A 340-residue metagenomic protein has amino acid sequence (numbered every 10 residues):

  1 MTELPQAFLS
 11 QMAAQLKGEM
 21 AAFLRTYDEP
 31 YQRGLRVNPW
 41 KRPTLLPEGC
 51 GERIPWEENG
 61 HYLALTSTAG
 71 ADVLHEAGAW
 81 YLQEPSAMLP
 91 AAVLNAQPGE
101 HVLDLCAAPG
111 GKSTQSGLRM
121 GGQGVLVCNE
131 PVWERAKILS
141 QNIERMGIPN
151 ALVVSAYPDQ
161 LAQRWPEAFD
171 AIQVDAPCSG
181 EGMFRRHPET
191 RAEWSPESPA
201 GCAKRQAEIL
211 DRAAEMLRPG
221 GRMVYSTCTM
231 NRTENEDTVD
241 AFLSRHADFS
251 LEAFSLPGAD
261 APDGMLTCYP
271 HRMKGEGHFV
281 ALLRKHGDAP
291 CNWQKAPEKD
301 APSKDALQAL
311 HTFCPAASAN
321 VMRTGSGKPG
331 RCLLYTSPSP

Functional and structural regions predicted by a protein language model:
M1-Q15, E19-L46, E276-F279, H286-S337: Polybasic, low-complexity RNA-engagement segments
E100-C106: Conserved class I S-adenosyl-L-methionine
P109-G121: Conserved SAM-binding loop of SAM-dependent methyltransferases across substrates and taxa, primarily the Class I
G121, L217-R218: Helix-to-beta-strand junctions that scaffold the AdoMet/dcAdoMet cofactor pocket in Class I SAM-dependent enzymes
E134, V174-D211, V224, C228-E236: Mobile active-site "lid"/loop adjacent to the S-adenosyl-L-methionine
S140-R164: S-adenosyl-L-methionine
Q163-A171: A short acidic, Gly/Pro-enriched loop at the edge of an enzyme's catalytic core that lines a small-molecule cofactor
M223-K304, N320-V321, G327-G330: Substrate-binding/catalytic lobe of Class I Rossmann-like enzymes that use SAM or dcSAM, i.e., the mid-to-C-terminal
